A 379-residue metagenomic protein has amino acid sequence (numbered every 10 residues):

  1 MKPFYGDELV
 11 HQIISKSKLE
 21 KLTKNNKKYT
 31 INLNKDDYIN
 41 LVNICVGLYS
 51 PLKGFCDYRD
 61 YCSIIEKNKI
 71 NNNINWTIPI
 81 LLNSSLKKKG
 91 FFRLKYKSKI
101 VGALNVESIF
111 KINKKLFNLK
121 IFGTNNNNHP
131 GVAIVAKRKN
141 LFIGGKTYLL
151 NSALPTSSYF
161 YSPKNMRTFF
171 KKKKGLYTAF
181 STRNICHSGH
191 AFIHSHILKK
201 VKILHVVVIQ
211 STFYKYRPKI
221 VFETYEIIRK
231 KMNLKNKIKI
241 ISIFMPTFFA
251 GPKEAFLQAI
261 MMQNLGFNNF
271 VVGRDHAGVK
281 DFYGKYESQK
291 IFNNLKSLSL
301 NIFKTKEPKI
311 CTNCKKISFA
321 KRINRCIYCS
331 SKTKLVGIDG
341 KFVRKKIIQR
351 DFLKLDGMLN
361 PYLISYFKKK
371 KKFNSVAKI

Functional and structural regions predicted by a protein language model:
M1-I379: Active-site cores that bind ATP or allylic diphosphates and position pyrophosphate for catalysis
